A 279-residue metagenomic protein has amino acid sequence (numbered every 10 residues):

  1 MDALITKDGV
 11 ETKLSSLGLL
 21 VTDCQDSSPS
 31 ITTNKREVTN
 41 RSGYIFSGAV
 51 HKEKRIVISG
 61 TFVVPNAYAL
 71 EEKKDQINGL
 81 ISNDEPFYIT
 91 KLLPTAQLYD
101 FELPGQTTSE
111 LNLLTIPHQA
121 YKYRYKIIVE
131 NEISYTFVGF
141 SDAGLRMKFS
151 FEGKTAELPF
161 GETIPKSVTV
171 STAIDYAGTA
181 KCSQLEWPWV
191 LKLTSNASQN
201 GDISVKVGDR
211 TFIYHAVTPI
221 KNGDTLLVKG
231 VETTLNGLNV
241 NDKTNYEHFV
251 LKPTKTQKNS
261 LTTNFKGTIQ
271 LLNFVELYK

Functional and structural regions predicted by a protein language model:
M1-K7, F87-I89, G201-K206, T233: Short polybasic amphipathic segments
M1-T61, H118-G139: Solvent-exposed edge beta-strands and adjacent loop segments that serve as assembly or binding interfaces
R41-A69, D142-P159: Oligomerization/assembly interface segments of phage tail-like spikes and tubes
V50-K54, I81-N83, A143-M147, S183-L185 (+2 more regions): Solvent-exposed loop and beta-edge segments used for protein-protein assembly and interaction
F62-I89: Compositionally biased, low-complexity regions
E85-F101, S204-K206, K258-T262: Short conserved beta-strand and strand-loop elements enriched in small hydrophobics with frequent Asp/Gly
T90-P159: Short beta-strand and beta-hairpin "edge-sheet" elements
G161-K279: Intrinsically disordered, low-complexity segments enriched in serine, threonine, and glycine
